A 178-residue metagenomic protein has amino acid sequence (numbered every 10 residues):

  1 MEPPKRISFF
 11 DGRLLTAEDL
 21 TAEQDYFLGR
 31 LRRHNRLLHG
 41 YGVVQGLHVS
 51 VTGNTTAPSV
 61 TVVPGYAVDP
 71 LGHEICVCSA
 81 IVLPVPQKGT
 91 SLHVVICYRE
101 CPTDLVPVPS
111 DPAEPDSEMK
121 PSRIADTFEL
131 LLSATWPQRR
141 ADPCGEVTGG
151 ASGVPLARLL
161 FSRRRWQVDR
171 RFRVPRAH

Functional and structural regions predicted by a protein language model:
M1-F9, S59-H178: Beta-strand-rich solenoidal segments
E2-T61: N-terminal "first-domain core" detector
